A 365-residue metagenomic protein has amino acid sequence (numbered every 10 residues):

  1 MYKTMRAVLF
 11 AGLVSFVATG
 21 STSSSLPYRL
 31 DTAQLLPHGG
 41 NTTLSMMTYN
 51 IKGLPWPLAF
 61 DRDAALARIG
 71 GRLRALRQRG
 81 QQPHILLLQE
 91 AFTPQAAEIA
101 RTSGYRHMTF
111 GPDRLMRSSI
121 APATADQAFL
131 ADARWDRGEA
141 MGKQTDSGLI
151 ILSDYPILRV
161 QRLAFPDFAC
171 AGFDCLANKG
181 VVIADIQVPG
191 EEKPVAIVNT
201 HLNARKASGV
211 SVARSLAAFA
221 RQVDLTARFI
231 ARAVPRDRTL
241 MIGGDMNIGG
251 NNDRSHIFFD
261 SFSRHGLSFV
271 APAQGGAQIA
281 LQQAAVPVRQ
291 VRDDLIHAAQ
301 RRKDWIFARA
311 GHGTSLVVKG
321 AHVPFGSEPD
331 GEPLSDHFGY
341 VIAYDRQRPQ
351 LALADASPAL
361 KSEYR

Functional and structural regions predicted by a protein language model:
Y2-T102, T109-D136, M141-D146, A227 (+1 more regions): N-terminal, active-site-proximal structural segment of metallo-dependent hydrolase catalytic domains
G20-Q34, I230-M241, M246-R365: Metal-dependent phosphoester-hydrolase catalytic domains
A33-M47, Q144, L149-L163, C175-L202 (+1 more regions): Beta-strand-turn-beta hairpins that frame and shape the catalytic cleft of phosphate-ester-processing enzymes
S45-I51, I69-I99, L152, A184 (+4 more regions): Active-site beta-strand/loop signature of hydrolases that rely on acidic residues for catalysis
I51-L54, A91-Q95, R114-R117, P156-L158 (+3 more regions): Solvent-exposed loop/turn segments at secondary-structure junctions within structured extracellular/periplasmic domains
L54-L58, F165-F173, L202-A217: Surface-exposed cleft-lining segments at the edges of enzyme active sites
T109-D113, V160-P166, K319-V323: Conserved S-adenosyl-L-methionine
Q127-R134, M141, P156-Q161, E191-K193 (+2 more regions): Short helix-loop capping/hinge motifs at secondary-structure junctions, enriched in acidic/polar residues
